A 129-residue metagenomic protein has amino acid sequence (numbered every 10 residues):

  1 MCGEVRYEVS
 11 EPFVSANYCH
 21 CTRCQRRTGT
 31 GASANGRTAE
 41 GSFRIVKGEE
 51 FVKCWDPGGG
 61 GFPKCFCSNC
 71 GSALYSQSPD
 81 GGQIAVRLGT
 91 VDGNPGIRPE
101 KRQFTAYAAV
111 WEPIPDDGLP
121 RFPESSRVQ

Functional and structural regions predicted by a protein language model:
M1-Q129: A short Gly-Trp-Pro
